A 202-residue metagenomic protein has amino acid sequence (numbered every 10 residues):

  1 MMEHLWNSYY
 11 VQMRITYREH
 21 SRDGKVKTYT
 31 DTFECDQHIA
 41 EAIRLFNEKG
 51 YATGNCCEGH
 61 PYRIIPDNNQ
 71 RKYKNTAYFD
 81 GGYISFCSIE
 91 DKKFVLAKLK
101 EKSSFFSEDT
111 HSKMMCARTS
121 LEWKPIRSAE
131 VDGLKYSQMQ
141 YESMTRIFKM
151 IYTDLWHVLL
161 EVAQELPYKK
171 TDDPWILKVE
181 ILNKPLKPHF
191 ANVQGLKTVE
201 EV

Functional and structural regions predicted by a protein language model:
M1-T76: N-terminal low-complexity, intrinsically disordered segments
L5, H38, A42-L45, K98 (+3 more regions): Charge-rich, solvent-exposed alpha-helical interaction surfaces
T16, T28-T32, S85, I176 (+2 more regions): Ser/Thr- (and often Asn-) enriched beta-sheet segments in non-cytosolic proteins
D36, F86-I89, T145, K149: Conserved aromatic
D36-I39, D91-K92, L96, Y152 (+1 more regions): Short amphipathic alpha-helical segments that mediate assembly, nucleic-acid/protein binding, or membrane association
E58-H60, S88-E90, Q194-T198: Short, flexible beta-strand-to-coil junctions
P66-F94, S104, D109-A117, W123: Catalytic toxin/effector domains delivered as secreted proteins or via bacterial secretion systems
K102-V202: Active-site or metal-binding loop neighborhoods of secreted/extracellular toxin and effector enzymes
